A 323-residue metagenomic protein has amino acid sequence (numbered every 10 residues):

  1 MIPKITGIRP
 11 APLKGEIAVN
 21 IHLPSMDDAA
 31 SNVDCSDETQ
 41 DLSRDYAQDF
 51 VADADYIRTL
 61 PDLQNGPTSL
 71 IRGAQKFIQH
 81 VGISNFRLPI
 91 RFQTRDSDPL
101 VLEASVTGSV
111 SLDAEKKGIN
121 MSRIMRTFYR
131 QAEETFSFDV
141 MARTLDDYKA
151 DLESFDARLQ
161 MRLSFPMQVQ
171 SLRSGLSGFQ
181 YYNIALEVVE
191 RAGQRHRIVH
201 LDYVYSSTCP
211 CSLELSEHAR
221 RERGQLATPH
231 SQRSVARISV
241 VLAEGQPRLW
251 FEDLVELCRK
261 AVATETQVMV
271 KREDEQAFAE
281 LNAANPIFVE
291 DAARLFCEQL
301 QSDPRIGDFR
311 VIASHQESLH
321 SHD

Functional and structural regions predicted by a protein language model:
I2-D323: N-terminal intrinsically disordered, cationic/polar leader segments that include organellar targeting peptides
